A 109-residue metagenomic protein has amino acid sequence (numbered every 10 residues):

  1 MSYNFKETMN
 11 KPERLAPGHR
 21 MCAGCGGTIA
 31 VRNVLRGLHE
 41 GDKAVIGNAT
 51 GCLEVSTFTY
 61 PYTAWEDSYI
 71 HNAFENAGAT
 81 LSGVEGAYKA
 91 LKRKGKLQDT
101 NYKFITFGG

Functional and structural regions predicted by a protein language model:
S2-G108: Cofactor-binding active-site loop characterized by glycine-rich and histidine/acidic residues
